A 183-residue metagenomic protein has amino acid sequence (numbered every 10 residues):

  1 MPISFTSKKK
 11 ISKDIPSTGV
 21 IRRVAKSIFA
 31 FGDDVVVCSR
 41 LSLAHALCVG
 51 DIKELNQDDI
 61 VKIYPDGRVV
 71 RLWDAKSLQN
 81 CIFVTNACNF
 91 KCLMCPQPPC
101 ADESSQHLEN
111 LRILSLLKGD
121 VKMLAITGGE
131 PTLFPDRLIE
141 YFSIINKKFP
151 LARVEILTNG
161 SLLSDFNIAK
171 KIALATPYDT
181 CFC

Functional and structural regions predicted by a protein language model:
M1-L78: Flexible, acidic/Gly-rich N-terminal and inter-domain linker regions that tether and position cofactor-handling modules
E54-N56, L116-D120: Flexible, charged surface loops at secondary-structure boundaries
G67, N86-C88, G160: Short, flexible active-site-adjacent loop segments at beta-strand->alpha-helix junctions, enriched in small/polar
G67-R68, C81-F83, E109-L116: Short, charged beta->alpha transition segments
R71, I113-L116, I145, K171-A173: Short, flexible, glycine/charge-rich loop motifs used to bind or transfer phosphoryl groups or to couple energy/partner
L72-L108: Canonical Radical SAM [4Fe-4S] cluster-binding loop centered on the CxxxCxxC motif and its immediate flanking residues
N80, L111, I139-F142, A169-A173: Generic structural signal for well-ordered alpha-helices, preferentially at hydrophobic/aromatic core positions
C95-H107, D120-F134, N146-F166, A173-C183: Core AdoMet radical
